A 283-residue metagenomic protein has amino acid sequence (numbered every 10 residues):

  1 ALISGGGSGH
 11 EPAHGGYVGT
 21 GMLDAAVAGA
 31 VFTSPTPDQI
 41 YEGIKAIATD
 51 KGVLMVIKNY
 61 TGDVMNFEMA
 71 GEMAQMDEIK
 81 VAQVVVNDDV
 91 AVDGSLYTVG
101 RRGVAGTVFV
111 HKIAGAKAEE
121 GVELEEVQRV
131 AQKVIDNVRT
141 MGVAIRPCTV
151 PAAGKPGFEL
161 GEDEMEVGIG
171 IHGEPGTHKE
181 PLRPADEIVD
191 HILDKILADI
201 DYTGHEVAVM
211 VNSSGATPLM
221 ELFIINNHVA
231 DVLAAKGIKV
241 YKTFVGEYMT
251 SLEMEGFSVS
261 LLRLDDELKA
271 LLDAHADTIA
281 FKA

Functional and structural regions predicted by a protein language model:
A1-G5, H14-V27, V92-G94, M165-P181: Gly-rich Lys/Arg/Thr-decorated short loops/hinges at beta-loop-alpha junctions or inter-strand turns that position
A1-G7, L23-A26, G52-T61, E68-G71 (+3 more regions): Short glycine-rich or small-residue beta-strand-to-loop segments that form or flank ligand, phosphate, metal/Fe-S
G19, L23-D50, L197: Glycine-rich oxoanion-binding loops at beta->alpha junctions
A26-V31, Q75-G100, K236-V240: Short, acidic/small-residue loops that bind anionic groups at enzyme active sites
V64-E78, Y97, E221-N227: Short Gly/Thr/Asp-enriched flexible loops that form oxyanion-binding sites at enzyme active sites
V86-E126, V130-N137: Short alpha-helices
E120-I224: Mixed-charge interfacial surface used for oligomerization/domain docking and macromolecular partner engagement
K195-A283: C-terminal non-catalytic interaction/assembly regions of soluble proteins
